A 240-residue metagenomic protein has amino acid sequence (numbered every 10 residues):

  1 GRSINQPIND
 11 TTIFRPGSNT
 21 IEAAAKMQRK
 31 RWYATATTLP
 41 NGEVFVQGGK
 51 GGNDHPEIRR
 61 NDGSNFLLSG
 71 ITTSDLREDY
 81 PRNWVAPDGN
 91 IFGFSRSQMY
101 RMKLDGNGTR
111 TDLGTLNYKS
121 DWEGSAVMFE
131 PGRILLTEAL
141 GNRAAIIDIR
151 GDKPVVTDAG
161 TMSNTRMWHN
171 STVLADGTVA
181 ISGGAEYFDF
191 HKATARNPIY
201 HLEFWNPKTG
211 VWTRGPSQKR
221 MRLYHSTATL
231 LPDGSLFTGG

Functional and structural regions predicted by a protein language model:
G1-G240: Kelch-like beta-propeller repeat domains
